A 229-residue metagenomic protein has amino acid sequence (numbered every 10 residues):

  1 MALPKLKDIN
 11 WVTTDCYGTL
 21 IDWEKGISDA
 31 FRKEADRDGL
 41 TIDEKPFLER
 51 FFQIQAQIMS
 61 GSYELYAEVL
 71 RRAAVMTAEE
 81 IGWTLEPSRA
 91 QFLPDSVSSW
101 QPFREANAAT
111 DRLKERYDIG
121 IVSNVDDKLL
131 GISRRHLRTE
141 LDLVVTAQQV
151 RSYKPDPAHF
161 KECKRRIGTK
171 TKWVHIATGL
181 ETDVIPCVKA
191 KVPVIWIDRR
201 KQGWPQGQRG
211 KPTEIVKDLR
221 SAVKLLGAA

Functional and structural regions predicted by a protein language model:
M1-V12, D111, Y117-A229: Asp-based, Mg2+/Mn2+-dependent phosphohydrolase catalytic module
L3-R104, E115, D126, L130: N-terminal helical cap/lid subdomain that shapes the substrate entry/recognition surface in HAD-like hydrolases
D22, E34, D38-G39, T77 (+6 more regions): Generic helix-packing signal
E24-K25, N107, D156-P157: Conserved strand-to-helix beginnings and helix N-cap segments that scaffold or border functional pockets
E68-A73, A108, A158, K217: Generic recognition of short, well-ordered alpha-helical interface segments
